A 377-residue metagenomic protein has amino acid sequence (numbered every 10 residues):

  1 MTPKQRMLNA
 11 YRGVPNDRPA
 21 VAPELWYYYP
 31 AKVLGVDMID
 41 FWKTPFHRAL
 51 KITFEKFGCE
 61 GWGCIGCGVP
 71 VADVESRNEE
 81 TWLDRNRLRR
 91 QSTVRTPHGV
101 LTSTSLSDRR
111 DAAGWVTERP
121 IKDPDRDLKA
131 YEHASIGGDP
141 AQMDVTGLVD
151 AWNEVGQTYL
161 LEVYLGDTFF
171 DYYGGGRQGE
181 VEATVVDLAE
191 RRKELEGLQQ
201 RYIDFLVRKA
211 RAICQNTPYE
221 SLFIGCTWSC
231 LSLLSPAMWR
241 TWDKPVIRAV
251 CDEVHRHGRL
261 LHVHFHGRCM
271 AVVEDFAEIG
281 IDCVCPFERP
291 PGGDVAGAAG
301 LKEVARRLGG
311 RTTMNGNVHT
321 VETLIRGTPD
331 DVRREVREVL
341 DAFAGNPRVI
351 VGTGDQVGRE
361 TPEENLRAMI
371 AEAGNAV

Functional and structural regions predicted by a protein language model:
M1-I39, R85, R95, V100 (+3 more regions): Active-site loop segments of alpha/beta catalytic cores
R18-A20, C59, Q91: A common structural microfeature
P23, R48, I65, R119-K122: A generic structural motif
A31-R77: Segments that shape or occlude catalytic/ligand-binding pockets
H47-F57, S76-N78, S92, S105 (+1 more regions): Generic hydrophobic, helix-prone segments enriched in Leu/Val/Ile
A72-D84, E118: Short amphipathic beta-strand and strand-loop transition segments with alternating hydrophobic
D84-R90: A short, compositionally biased
R110-K122: Short, surface-exposed linear segments at secondary-structure transitions and domain or protein termini
